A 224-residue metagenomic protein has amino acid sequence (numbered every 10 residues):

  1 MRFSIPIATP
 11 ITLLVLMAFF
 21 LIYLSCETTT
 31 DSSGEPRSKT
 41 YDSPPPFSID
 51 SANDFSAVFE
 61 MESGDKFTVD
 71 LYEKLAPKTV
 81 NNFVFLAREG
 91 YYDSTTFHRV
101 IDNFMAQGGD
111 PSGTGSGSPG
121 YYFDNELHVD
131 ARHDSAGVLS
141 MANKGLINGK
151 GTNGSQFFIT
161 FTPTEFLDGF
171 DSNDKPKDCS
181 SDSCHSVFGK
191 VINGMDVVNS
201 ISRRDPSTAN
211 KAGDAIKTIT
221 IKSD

Functional and structural regions predicted by a protein language model:
M1-T12: N-terminal Sec-pathway targeting helices
F3, F20-D224: Cyclophilin-like peptidyl-prolyl cis-trans isomerases
T12-F19: Hydrophobic membrane-insertion alpha-helices, especially the h-region of bacterial N-terminal signal peptides
